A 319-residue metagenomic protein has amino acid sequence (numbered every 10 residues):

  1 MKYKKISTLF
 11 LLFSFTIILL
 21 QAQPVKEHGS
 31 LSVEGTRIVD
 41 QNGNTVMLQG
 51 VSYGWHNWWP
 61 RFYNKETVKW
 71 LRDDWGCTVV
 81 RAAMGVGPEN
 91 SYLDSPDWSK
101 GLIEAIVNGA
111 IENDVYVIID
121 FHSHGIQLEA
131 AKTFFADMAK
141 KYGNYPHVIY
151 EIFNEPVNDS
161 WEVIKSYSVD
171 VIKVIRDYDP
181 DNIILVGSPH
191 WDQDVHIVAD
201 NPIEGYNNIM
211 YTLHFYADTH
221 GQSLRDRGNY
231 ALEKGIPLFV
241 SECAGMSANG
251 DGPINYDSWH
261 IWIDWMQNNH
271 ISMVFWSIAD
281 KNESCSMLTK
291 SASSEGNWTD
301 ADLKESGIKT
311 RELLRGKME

Functional and structural regions predicted by a protein language model:
M1-Q23: Bacterial Sec-dependent N-terminal signal peptides
A22-V79, T310-K317: N-terminal carbohydrate-binding accessory modules
S30, W55, P60, G76-T78 (+7 more regions): Extracellular glycoside hydrolase catalytic/binding regions
N42, V46-V68, M84-D97, A248-D251 (+1 more regions): Acidic/histidine-rich helix-loop elements that form or flank divalent-metal/phosphate-binding sites at the catalytic
R81, K100, Y150: Membrane-embedded glycan transfer/ligation machinery that uses polyprenyl lipid-linked sugar donors/oligosaccharides
G85-N90, I103, V107, F121-T133: Aromatic-lined carbohydrate-binding surfaces of glycoside hydrolases
W98-N113, I261-W265: Catalytic-core regions built around general acid/base machinery
